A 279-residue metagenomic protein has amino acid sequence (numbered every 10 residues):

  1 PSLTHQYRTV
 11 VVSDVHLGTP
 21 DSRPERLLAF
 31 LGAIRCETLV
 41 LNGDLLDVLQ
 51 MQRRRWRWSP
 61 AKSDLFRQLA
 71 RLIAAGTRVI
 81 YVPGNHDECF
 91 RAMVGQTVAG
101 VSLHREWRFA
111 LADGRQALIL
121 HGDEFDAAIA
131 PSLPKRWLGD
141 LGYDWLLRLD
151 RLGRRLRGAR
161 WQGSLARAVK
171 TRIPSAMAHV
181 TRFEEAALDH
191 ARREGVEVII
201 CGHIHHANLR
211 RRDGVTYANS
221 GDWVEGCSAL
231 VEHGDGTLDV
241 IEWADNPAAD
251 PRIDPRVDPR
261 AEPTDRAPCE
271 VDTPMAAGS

Functional and structural regions predicted by a protein language model:
L3-R8, T19-D113: Core catalytic region of metal-dependent phosphoesterases/phosphodiesterases, especially metallo-beta-lactamase-like
T4, L103, G163-E197, A207 (+4 more regions): Non-catalytic terminal accessory segments
R8-H16, M51-R55, A168-A176: Short, basic, glycine/proline-bearing loop/turn elements
D14, D44, G84, H121 (+2 more regions): Active-site glycine-centered loops adjacent to acidic/histidine catalytic or metal-binding residues that shape
T97-E106, D123, A127-W137, M177 (+1 more regions): Conserved beta-sheet core of the metallophosphoesterase superfamily
F109-D113, R211-S279: Binuclear metal-dependent phosphoesterase catalytic core
L120-F183: Active-site-proximal loop/helix segment associated with metal-binding centers of metalloenzymes
